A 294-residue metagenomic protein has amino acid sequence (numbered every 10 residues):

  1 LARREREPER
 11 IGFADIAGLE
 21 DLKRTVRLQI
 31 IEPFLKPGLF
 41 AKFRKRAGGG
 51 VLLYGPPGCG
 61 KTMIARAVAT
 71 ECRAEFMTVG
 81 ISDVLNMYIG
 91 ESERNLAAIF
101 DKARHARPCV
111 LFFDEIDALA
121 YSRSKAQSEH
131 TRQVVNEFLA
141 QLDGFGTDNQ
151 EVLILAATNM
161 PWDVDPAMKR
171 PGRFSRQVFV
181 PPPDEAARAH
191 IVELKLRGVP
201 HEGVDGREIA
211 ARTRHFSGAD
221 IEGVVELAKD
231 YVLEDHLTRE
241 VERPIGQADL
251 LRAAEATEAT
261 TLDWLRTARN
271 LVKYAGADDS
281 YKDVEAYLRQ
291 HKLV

Functional and structural regions predicted by a protein language model:
R3-R27, P37-F43, A211-G223, D235-V294: C-terminal engagement/docking regions of AAA+ P-loop ATPases
R6-R212, F216: Walker A/P-loop NTP-binding motif of AAA+ ATPase domains
D230-Y231: Juxtamembrane/transmembrane-helix interface segments of polytopic membrane transporters
